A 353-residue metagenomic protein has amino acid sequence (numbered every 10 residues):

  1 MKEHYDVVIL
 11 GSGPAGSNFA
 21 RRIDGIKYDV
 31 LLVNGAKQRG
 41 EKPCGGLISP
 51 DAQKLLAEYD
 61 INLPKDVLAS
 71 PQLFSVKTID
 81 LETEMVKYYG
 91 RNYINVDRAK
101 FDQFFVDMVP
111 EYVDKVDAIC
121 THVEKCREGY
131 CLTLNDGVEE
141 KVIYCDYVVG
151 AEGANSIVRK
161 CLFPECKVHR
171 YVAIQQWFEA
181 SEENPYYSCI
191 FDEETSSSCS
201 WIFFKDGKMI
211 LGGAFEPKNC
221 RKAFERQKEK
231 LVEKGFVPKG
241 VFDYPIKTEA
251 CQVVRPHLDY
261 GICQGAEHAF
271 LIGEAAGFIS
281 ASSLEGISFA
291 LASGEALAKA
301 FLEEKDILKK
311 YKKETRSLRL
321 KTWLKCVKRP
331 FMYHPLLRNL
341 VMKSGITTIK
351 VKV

Functional and structural regions predicted by a protein language model:
K2-V7: Extreme N-terminal starter segment of soluble prokaryotic enzymes
V8, S12, D24-C44: Glycine-rich FAD pyrophosphate-binding loop
L10, G150-A151, L271: Redox-cofactor binding/interface segments in oxidoreductases and associated redox assembly factors
G16-S17: N-terminal Rossmann-fold NAD(P) dinucleotide-binding loop
K54-K65, Q72-C161, K167-Y171: Conserved N-terminal helical subregion
H122, K218-L297: FAD/FMN-dependent oxidoreductases across multiple families
Y147, N155-E225, E229: Conserved FAD-binding catalytic core of PHBH/FMO-like flavoproteins
K299-V353: C-terminal helical "tail/cap" subdomain of flavin- and related membrane-associated enzymes
